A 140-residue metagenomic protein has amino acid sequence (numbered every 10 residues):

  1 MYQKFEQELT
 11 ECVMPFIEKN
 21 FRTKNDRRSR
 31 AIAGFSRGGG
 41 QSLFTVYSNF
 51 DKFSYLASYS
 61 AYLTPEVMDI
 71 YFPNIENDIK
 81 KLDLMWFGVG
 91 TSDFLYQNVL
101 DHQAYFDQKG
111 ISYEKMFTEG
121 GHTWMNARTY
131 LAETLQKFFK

Functional and structural regions predicted by a protein language model:
M1-K140: Non-catalytic cap/lid and distal C-terminal segments of serine-dependent acyl enzymes
